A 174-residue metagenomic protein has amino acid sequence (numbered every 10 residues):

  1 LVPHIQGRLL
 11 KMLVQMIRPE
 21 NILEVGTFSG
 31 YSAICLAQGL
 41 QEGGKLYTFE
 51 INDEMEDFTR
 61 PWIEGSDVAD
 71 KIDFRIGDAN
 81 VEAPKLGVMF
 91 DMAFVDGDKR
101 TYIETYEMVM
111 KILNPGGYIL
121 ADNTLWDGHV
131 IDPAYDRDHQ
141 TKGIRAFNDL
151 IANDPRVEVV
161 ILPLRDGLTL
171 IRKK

Functional and structural regions predicted by a protein language model:
H4-K174: S-adenosylmethionine/decaboxylated-SAM
